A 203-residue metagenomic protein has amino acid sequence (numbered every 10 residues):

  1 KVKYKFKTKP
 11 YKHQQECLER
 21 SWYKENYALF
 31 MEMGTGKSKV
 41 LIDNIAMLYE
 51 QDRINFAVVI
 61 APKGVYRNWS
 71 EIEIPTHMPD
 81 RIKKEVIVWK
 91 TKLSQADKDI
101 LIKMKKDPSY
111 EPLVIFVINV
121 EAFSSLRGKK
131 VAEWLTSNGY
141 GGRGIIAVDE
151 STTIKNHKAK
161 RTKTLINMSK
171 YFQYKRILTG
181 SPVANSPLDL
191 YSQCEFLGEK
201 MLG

Functional and structural regions predicted by a protein language model:
K1-N26, T35-T162, N167-Q173, M201: SF2 helicase/translocase NTPase motor core, specifically the RecA-like lobe 1 inter-motif segment between Walker
E32-G34, F172-P187, E195: Conserved helicase ATPase motor motifs in RecA-like P-loop NTPase domains
I42-N44, E73-I74, S186-L197: PAPS/PAP-binding and catalytic site of the sulfotransferase fold
